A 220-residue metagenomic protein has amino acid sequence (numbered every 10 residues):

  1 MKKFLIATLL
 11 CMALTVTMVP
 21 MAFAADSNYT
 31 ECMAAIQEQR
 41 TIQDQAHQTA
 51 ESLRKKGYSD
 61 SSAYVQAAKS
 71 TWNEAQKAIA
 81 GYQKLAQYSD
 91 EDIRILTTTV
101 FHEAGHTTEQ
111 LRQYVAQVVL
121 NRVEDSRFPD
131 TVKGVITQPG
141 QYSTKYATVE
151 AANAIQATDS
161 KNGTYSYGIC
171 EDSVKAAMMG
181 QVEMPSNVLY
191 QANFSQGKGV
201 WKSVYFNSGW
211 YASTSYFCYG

Functional and structural regions predicted by a protein language model:
M1-F4: Positively charged n-region of N-terminal signal peptides that target proteins for export
T8-T17: Bacterial N-terminal signal peptides
V16-M33: Sec-dependent signal peptide cleavage junction
C32, Q39-L53, A75: Non-transmembrane amphipathic alpha-helical segments
M33, S59-W72: Short, charged, amphipathic alpha-helical segments
H47-V65: Charged, low-complexity interaction regions
N73-K84: Signal peptide-directed extracytoplasmic domains
K84-G220: Bacterial extracytoplasmic/cell-wall-associated proteins, especially those involved in peptidoglycan
